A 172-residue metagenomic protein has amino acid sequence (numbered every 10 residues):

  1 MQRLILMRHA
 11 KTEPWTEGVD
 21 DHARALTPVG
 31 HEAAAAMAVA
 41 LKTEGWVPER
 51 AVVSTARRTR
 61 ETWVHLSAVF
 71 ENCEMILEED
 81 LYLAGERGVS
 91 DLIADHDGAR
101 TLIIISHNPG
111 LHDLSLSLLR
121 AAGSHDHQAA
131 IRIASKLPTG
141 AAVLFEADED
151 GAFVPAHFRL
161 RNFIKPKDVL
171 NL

Functional and structural regions predicted by a protein language model:
M1-Q2, A99, T139, H157: A structure-centric signal for secondary-structure junctions around beta-strands
Q2-A84, I93, L111, R120-H125 (+1 more regions): Active-site-proximal alpha-helix that buttresses catalytic centers in soluble enzyme cores
L4, T101-I103, A142: Residue-level preference for the first positions of well-ordered beta-strands
V89: Short gly/Ser/Thr-rich phosphate-binding loop of adenylate-forming enzymes
A94-S106, V154-H157: A polyampholytic, Gly/Pro-enriched intrinsically disordered region
A99-L119: A glycine-rich beta-strand to alpha-helix segment that forms a phosphate/ribose-binding loop at ligand/cofactor sites
L119, G123-R159: Domain-level recognition of soluble alpha/beta enzyme cores, biased toward histidine phosphatases/phosphomutases
R159-V169: Short, solvent-exposed aromatic-acidic interface loops
